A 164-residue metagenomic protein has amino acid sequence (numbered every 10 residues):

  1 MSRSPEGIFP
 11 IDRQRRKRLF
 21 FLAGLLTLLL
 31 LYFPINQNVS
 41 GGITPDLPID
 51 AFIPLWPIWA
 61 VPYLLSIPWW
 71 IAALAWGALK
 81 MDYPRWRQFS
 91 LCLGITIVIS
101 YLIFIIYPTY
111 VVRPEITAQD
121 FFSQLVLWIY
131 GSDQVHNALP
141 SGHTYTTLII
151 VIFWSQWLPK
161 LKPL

Functional and structural regions predicted by a protein language model:
M1-A72, V126: N-terminal transmembrane-helix/juxtamembrane module of multi-pass inner/ER membrane proteins
N36-I49, L79-P163: Membrane-interface loops
A60-L74, S90-G94, V98, T146: Hydrophobic alpha-helical transmembrane segments
